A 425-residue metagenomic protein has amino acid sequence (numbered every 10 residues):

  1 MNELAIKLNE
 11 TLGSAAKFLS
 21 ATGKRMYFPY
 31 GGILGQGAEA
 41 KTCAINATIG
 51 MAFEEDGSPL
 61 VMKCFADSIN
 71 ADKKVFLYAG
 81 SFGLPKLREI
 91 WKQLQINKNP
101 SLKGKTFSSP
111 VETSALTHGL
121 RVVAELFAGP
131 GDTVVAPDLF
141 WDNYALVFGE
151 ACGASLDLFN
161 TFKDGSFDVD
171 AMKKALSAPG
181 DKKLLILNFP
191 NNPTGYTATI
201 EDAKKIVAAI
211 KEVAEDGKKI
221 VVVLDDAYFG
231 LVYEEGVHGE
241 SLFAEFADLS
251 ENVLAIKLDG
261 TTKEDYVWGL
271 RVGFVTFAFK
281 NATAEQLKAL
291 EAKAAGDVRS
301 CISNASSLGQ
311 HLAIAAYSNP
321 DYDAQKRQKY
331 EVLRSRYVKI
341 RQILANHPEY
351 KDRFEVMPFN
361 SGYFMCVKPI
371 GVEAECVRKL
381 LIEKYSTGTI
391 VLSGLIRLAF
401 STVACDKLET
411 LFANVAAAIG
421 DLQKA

Functional and structural regions predicted by a protein language model:
N2-E3, K17, T22-A115, A425: N-terminal small-domain helix-loop-helix segment of the aminotransferase-like
N2-L4, P85, Q93, E251 (+1 more regions): PLP-dependent enzyme catalytic core of the Aspartate aminotransferase-like
E3-N9, L94, A247-E331: Conserved core segment of the aminotransferase class I/II
A44-N46, G80, F354-N360, T389-L392: Short beta-strand
I45-A47, V111, V135, D157 (+3 more regions): Hydrophobic/aromatic beta-strand patches that form the interior of the parallel beta-sheet core in alpha/beta enzyme
G50-S58, T117, W141-D142, P190-P193 (+9 more regions): Short, solvent-exposed loop/turn segments at secondary-structure junctions
K73-V222, F229-S250, A413: Conserved core of the PLP fold type I
I314, R327-R341, R353-K368, G394: Conserved glycine-rich beta-strand-loop-beta hairpin in the small C-terminal domain of fold type I
